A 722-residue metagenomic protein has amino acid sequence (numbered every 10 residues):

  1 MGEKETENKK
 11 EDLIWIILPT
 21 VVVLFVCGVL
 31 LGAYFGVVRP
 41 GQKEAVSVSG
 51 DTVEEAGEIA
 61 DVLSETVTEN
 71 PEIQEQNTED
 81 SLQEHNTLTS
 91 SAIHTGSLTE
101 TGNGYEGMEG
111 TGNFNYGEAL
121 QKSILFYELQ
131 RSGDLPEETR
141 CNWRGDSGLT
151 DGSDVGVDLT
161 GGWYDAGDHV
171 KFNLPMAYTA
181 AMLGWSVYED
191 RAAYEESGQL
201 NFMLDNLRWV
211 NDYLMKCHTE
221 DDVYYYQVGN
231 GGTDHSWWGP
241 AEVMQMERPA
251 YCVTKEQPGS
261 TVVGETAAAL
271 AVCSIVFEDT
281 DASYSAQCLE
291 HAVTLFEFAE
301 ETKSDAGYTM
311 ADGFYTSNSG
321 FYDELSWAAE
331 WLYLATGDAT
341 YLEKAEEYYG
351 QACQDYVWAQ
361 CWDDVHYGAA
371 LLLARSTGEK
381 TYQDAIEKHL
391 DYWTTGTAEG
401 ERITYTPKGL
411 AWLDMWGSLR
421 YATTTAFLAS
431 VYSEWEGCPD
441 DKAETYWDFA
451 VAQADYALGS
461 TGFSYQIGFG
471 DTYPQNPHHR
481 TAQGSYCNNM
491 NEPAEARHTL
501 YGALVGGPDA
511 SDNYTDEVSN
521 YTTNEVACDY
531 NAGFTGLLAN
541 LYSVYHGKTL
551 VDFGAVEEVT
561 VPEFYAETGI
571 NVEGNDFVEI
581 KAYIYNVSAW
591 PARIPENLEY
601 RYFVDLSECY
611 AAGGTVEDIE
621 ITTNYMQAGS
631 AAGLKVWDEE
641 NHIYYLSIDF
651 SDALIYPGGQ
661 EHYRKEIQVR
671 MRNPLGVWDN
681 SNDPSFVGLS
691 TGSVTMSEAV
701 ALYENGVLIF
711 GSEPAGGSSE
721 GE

Functional and structural regions predicted by a protein language model:
M1-L18, G36-G41: Short, low-complexity patches enriched in S/T/P/G
G28-V46: Hydrophobic single-pass membrane-insertion segments
Q42-N103: N-terminal, intrinsically disordered, polar/charged segments of Gram-positive cell-envelope systems that serve as
V46-V48, G102-S186, Q227-E265, A269 (+6 more regions): Aromatic (Trp/Tyr) and acidic
H546-F577: Low-complexity, acidic Ser/Thr/Pro/Gly-rich terminal tails and inter-domain linkers that flank the onset of structured
T568, G574-L606: Short beta-strand elements of extracellular/lumenal beta-sandwich folds
S607-D652: A surface/secretory-pathway sequence property marking extracellular, secreted, or lumenal proteins enriched
L654-E722: Terminal connector regions
